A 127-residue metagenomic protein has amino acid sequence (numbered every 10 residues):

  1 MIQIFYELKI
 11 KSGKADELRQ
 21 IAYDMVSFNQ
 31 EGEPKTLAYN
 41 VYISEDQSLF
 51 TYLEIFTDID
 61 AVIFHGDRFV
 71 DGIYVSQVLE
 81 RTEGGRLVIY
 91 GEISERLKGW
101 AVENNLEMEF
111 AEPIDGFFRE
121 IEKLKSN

Functional and structural regions predicted by a protein language model:
M1-F50, T57-R68, E80-N127: Short S/T/G/P-rich N-terminal loop/turn motif that feeds into the first structured element of a domain
V70-Q77: A short, acidic, amphipathic alpha-helical segment used as a generic capping/interface helix at domain edges
